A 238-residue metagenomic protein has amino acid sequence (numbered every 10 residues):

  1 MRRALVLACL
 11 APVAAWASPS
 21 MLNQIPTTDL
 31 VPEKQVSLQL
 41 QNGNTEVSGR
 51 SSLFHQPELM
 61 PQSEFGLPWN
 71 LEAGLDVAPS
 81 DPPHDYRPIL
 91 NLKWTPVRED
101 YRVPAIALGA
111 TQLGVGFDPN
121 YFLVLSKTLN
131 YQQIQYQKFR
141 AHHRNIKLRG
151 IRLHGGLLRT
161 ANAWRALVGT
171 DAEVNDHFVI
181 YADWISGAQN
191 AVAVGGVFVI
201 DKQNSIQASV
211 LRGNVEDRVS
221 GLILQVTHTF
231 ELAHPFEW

Functional and structural regions predicted by a protein language model:
A4-V6, A15: Cleavable N-terminal signal peptides
A11-P12: Repetitive helical segments and hydrophobic/amphipathic motifs
W16-Y121, S126-L153, E173-V179, D183 (+2 more regions): Transmembrane beta-barrel domains of Gram-negative outer membranes and organellar outer membranes
L158, D183-I185: Glycine- and other small-residue-rich loops at beta-strand/loop junctions that grip anionic moieties
R159-W164, Q189: A general structural motif
W164-T170: Short loop-to-alpha-helix "cap/lid" segments that border enzyme active sites across diverse enzyme classes
D171, N190-A191: A C-terminal functional module that forms or caps the active site or interfaces directly with catalytic machinery
